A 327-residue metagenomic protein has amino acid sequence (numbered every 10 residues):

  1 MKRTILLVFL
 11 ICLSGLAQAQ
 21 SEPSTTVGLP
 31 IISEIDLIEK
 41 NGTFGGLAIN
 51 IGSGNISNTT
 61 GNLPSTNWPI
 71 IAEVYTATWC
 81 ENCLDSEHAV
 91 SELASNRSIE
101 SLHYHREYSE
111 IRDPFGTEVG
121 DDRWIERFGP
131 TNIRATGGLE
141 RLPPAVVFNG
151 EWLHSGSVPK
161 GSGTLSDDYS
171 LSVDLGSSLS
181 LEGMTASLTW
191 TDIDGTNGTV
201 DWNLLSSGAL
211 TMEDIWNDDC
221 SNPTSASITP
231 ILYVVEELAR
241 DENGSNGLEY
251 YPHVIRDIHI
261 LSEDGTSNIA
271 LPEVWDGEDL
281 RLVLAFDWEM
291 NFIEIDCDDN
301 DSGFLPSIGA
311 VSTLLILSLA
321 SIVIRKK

Functional and structural regions predicted by a protein language model:
M1-L37, I70-A72, C80, D301-K327: Secretory targeting signatures
G28-I111: Local sequence-structure signature of Cys/Sec-based thiol-disulfide redox active-site neighborhoods
C83-L84, E182-A186, T313: Generic hydrophobic alpha-helical membrane-span motif
H88, P143-P144: Proline-centered helix-kink/hinge sites
E92, N96, H105-R134: Extended polysaccharide-engagement surfaces of secreted carbohydrate-active enzymes
E118-L139, A145-V147, W152, G161-L305: Short, conserved sequence motifs used for protein processing/export or organelle targeting and for catalysis
D122, V158, S312: Flexible, surface-exposed loop/gating regions in the mature catalytic domains of secreted/periplasmic hydrolases
H154-G156: Short catalytic/ligand-binding loop motif for oxyanion handling, primarily in non-cytosolic enzymes, centered on
